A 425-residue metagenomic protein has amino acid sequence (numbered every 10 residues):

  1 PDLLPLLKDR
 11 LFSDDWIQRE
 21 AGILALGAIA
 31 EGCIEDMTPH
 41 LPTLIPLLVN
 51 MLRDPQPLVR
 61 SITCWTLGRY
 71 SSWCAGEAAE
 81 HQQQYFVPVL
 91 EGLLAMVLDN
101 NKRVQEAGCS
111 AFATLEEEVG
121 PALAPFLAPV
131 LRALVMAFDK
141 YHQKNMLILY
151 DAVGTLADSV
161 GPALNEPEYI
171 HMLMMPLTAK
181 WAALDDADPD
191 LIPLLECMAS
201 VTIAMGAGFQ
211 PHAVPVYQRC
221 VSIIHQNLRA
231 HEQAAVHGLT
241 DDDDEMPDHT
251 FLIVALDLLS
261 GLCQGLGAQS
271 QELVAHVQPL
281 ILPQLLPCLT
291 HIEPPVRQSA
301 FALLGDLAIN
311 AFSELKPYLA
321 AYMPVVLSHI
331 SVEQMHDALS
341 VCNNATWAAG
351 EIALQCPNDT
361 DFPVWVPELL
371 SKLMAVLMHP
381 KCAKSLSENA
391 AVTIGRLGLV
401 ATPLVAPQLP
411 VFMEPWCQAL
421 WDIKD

Functional and structural regions predicted by a protein language model:
P1-D425: Karyopherin-beta/Importin-beta family HEAT-repeat alpha-solenoid scaffold
